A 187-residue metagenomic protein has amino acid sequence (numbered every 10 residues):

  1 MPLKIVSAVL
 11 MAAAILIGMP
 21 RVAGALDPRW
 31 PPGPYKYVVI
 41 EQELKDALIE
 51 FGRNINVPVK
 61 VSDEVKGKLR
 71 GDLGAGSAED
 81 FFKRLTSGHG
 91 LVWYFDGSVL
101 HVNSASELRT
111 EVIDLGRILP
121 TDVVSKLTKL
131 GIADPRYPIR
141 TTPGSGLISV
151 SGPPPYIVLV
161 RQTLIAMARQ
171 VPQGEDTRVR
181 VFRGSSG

Functional and structural regions predicted by a protein language model:
M1-V9: Bacterial N-terminal signal peptides that target proteins for export
P2, V22-G187: Sec-dependent N-terminal signal peptides of Gram-negative outer-membrane/periplasmic proteins
A8-G18: Bacterial N-terminal signal peptides
